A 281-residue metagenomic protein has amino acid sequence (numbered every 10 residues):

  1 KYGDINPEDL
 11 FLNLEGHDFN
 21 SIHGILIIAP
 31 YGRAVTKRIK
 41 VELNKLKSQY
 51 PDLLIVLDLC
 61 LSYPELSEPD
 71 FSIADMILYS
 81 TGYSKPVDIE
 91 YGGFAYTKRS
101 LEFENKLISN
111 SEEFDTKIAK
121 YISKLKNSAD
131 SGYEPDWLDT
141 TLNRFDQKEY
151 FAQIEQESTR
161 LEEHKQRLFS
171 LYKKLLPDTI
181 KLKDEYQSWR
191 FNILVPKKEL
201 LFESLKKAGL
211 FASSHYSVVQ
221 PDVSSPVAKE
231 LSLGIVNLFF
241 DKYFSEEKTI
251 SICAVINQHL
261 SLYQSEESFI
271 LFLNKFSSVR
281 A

Functional and structural regions predicted by a protein language model:
K1-D9, S213: Short beta-strand->loop structural element characteristic of the AMP-binding/adenylate-forming
G3-D4, P64, Q220-D222: Short secondary-structure capping/turn micro-motifs that flank functional sites
N6-Y91, A95-E102: Active-site phosphate-binding strand-loop segment of PLP-dependent enzymes
L26-I28, F103-A281: PLP-dependent aminotransferase class I/II
